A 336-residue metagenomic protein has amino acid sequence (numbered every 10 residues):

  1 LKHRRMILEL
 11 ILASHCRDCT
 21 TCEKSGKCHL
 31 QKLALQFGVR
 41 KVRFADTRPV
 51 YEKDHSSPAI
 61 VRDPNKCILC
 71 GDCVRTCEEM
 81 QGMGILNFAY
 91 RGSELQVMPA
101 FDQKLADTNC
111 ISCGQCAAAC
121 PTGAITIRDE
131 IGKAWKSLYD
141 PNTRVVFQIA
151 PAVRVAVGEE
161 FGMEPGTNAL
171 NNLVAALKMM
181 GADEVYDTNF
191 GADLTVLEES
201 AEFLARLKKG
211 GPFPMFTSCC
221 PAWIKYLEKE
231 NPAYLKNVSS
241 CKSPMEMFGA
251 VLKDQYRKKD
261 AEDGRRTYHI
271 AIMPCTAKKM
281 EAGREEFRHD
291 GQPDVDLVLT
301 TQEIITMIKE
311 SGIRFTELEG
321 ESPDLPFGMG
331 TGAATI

Functional and structural regions predicted by a protein language model:
L1-K2, I127-I336: Iron-sulfur-associated redox domains of electron-transfer enzymes in respiratory and anaerobic energy metabolism
L1-S112, A118, I125-S137, T143-R144: Fe-S ferredoxin-like electron-transfer domains and their immediately adjacent linker/connector regions across
V39, A59, I68-G71, A117-P121 (+3 more regions): N-terminal start-of-chain detector that recognizes signal peptides and the immediate post-cleavage beginning
Q81, C120, Y256-D260: Structural motif corresponding to the C-terminal cap of alpha-helices
